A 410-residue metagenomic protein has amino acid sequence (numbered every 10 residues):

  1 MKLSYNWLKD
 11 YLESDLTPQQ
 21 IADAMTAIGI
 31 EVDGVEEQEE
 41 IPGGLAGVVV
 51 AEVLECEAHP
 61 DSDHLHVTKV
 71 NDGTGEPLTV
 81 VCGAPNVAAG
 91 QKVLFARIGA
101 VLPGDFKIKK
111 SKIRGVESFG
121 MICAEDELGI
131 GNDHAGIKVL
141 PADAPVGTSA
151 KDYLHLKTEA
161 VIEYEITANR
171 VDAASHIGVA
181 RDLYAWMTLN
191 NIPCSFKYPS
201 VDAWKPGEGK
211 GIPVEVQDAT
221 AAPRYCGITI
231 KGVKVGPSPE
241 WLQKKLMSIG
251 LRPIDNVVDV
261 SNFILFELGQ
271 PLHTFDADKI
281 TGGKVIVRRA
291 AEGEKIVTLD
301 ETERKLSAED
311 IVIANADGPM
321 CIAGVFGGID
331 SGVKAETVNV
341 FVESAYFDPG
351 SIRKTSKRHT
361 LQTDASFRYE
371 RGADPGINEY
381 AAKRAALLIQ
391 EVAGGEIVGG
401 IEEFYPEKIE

Functional and structural regions predicted by a protein language model:
M1-P206, F341, K357-T360, D364 (+4 more regions): Phosphate-backbone binding interfaces of nucleic-acid-interacting proteins
Y5, D23, I28, E40 (+3 more regions): Glycine/proline-enriched, intrinsically flexible loops and inter-domain linkers
Y11, A24, I28, V179-W186 (+9 more regions): Generic, well-ordered alpha-helical scaffold segments in large soluble proteins
V49-T79, Q243, D255, S261-D330: Conserved mixed alpha/beta core segments that line enzyme active sites in large multi-domain catalysts
D63-H66, G104-I108, D133-A135, H176-I177 (+11 more regions): Short acidic, glycine/serine/threonine-rich loops at helix termini
D126-E127, D133-A135, A142-D143, S200 (+2 more regions): Conserved catalytic alpha/beta cores of large enzymes that bind or transform nucleotide phosphates and polynucleotides
S149-T167, G209-S248, I352-Y369: Residues forming anionic-ligand binding surfaces in small-molecule and nucleic-acid pockets of primarily soluble enzymes
L183-Q217, V392-E410: Terminal amphipathic helices with adjacent charged low-complexity linkers/tails
